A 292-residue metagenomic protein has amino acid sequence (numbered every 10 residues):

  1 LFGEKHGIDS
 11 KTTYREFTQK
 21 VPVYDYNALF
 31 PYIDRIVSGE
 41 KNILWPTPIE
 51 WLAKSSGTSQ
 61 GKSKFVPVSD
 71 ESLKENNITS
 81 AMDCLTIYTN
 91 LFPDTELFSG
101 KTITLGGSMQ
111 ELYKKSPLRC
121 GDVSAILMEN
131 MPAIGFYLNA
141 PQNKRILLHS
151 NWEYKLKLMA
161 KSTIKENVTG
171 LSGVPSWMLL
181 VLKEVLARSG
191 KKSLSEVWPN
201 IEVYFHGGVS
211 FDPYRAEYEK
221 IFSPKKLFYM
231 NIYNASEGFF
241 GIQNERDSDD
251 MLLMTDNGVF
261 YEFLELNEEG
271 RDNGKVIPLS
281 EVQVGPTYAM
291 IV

Functional and structural regions predicted by a protein language model:
L1-D9, V21, R35-G39, M128-V292: Active-site glycine/GP-rich loop and adjacent strand/helix microenvironment that borders small-molecule binding pockets
F2-A53, S63-E71, E75, T79-D94 (+1 more regions): Active-site diphosphate/adenylate-binding microenvironment
I33, A53, K74-L85, T89 (+5 more regions): Short, well-ordered alpha-helical packing segments
K41, T58-S72, E196, V203 (+1 more regions): Non-catalytic, beta-rich accessory domains that mediate macromolecular interactions or localization
L52-G61, A235-E237: Ser/Thr-glycine-rich phosphate-binding loops at phosphate-binding pockets of nucleotides, nucleotide cofactors
S59, S63, N77-Y88, F92 (+5 more regions): A generic secondary-structure signal for well-formed alpha-helical elements
T86-Y137, I146: Conserved AMP-binding loop of ANL adenylate-forming enzymes
